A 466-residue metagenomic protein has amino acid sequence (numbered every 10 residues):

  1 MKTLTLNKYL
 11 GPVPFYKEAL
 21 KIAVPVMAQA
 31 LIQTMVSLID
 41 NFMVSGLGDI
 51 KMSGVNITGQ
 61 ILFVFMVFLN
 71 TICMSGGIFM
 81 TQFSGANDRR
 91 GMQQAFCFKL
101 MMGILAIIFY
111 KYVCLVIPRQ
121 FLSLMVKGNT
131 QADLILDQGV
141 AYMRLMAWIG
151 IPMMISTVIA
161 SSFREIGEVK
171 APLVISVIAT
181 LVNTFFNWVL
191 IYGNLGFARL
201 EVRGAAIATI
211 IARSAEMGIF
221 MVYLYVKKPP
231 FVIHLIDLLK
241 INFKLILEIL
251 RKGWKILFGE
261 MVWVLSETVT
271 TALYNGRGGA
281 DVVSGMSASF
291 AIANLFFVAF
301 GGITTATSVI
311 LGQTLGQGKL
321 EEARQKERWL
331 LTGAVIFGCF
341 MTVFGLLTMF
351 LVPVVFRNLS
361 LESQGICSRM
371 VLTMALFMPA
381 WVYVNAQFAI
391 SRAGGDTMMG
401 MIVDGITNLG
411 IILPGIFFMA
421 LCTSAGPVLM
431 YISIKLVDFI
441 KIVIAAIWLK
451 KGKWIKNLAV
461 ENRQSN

Functional and structural regions predicted by a protein language model:
M1-A23, M80-I151, A198-G253, L311-F377 (+1 more regions): Short alpha-helical transmembrane segments in multi-pass integral membrane proteins
L10-F42, G46-L47, F63-I78, I107-K111 (+5 more regions): N-terminal transmembrane alpha-helices
L20, M35-V36, I72, V113 (+16 more regions): Residue-level signal for transmembrane alpha-helical positions in Major Facilitator Superfamily
K21-D40, L145, A179, A212-E216 (+4 more regions): Transmembrane helical elements of multi-pass membrane transporters/channels
A28, D40-V44, V55, M80-G85 (+22 more regions): Hydrophobic/aromatic residues within transmembrane alpha-helices of membrane transport systems, especially the TMDs
L31, M35-S53, L122-D133, V189-L200 (+5 more regions): Helix-terminus/linker motif at the lipid-water interface of multi-pass membrane proteins
M52-Y112, M153-P172, V283-M349, W381-V403: Small-residue-rich hydrophobic transmembrane alpha-helices
C73, L145-R164, P172-T180, A205-F220 (+5 more regions): Short runs within selected transmembrane alpha-helices of multi-pass transporters and secretion channels
